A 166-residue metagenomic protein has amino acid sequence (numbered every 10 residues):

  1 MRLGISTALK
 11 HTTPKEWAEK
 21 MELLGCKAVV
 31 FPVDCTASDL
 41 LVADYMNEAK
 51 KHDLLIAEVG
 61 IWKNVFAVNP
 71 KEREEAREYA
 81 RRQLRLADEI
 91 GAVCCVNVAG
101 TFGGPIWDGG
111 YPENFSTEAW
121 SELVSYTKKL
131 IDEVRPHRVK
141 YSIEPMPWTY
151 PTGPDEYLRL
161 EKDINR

Functional and structural regions predicted by a protein language model:
M1-T7, V29-F31, I56-I61, C95-N97 (+1 more regions): Hydrophobic faces of well-ordered beta-strands that scaffold small-molecule active sites in alpha/beta enzyme cores
L3, K20-K27: A short, Lys/Arg-enriched amphipathic alpha-helix followed by its capping loop at the start of a domain
T7-K15, F31-A43, N64-K71, G103 (+1 more regions): Acidic-and-aromatic substrate-binding clefts and catalytic sites of carbohydrate-active enzymes
L9-E22, L41-Y45, E74-R85: Short, acidic/polar
L24-A28, D163-R166: Glycine-enriched alpha-helix->loop->beta-strand junction motifs that scaffold or abut catalytic
G25-K27, L55, I90-G91: Short loop/turn motifs at secondary-structure junctions
D39-D53, E58: Aromatic-lined substrate-binding rim segments of carbohydrate-active enzymes
K51, P70-R166: Active-site acidic/histidine proton-transfer and metal-coordination neighborhood in alpha/beta enzyme cores
